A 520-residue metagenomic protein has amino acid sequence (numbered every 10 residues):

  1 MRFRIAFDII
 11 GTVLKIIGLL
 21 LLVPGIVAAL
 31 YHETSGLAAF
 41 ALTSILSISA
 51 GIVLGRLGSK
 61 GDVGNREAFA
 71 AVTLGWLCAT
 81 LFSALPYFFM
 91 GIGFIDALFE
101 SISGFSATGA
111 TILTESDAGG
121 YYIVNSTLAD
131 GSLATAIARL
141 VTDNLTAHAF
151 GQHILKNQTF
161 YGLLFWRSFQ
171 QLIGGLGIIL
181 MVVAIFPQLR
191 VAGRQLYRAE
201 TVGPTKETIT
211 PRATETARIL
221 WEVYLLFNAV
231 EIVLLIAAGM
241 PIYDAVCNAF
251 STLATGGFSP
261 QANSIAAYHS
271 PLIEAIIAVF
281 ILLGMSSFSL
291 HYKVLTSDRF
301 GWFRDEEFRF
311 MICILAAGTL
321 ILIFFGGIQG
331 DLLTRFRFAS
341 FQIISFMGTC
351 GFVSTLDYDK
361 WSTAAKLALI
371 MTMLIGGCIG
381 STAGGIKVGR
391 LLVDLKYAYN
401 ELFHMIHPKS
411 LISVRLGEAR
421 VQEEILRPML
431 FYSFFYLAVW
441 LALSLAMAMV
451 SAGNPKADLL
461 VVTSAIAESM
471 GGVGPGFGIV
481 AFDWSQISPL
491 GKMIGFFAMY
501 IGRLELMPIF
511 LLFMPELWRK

Functional and structural regions predicted by a protein language model:
M1-K520: Membrane-proximal intracellular helices of multi-pass ion channels
